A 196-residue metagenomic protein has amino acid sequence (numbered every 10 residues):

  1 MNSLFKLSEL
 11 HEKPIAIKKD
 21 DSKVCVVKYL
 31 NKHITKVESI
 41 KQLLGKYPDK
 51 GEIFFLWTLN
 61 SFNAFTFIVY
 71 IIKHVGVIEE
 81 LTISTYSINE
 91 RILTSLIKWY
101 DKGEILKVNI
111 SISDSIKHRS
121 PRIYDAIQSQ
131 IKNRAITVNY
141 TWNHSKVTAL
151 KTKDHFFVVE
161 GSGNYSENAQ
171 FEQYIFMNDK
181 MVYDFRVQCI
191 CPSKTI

Functional and structural regions predicted by a protein language model:
M1-I78, D101-K102, K151, F156 (+1 more regions): N-terminal localization/anchoring segments of enzymes in phospholipid and broader phosphate metabolism
S39, N63, N89, N178-D179: Helix N-terminus capping/helix-initiation residues
F55-S61, T85-I88, A135-T137: Short, flexible loop segments at the rims of nucleotide/cofactor-binding pockets, characterized by
T58, S111-S113, V138-T141: Conserved beta-strand termini and adjacent loop/short-helix elements that scaffold enzyme active sites in alpha/beta
A64-Q130: Primarily the HKD phosphodiesterase
E79, D101-L106, A135-V138, K146 (+1 more regions): Extended interaction regions within the primary functional domain
L81, A135-R186: HKD (HxKxxxxD) catalytic microenvironment of the phospholipase D
R186-I196: Cysteine/selenocysteine-centered motifs that mediate thiol-based redox chemistry or coordinate metal-sulfur cofactors
